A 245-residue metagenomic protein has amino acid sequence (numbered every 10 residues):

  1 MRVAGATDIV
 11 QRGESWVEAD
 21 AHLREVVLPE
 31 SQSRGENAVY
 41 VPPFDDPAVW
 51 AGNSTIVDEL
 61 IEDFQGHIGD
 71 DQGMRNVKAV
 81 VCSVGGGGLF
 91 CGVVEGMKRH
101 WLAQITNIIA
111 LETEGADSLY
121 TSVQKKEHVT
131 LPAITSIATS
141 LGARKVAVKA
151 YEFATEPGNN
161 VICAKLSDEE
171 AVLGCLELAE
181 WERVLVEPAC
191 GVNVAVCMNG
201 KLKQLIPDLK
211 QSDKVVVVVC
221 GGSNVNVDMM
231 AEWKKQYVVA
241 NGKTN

Functional and structural regions predicted by a protein language model:
M1-N245: PLP-dependent amino-acid enzyme catalytic core
